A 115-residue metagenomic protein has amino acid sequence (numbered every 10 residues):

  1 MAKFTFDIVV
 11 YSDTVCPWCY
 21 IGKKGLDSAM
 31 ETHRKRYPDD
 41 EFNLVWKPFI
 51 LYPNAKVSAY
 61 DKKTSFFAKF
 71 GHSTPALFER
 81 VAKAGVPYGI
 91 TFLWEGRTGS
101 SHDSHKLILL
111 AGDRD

Functional and structural regions predicted by a protein language model:
M1-K3, A82: Short, charged low-complexity linear segments at domain edges
K3-L26, L44: Short active-site neighborhood of thiol/selenol oxidoreductases, capturing the structured segment around
K24-D115: Structural alpha/beta surface segment adjacent to cysteine/selenocysteine redox centers across thiol/disulfide enzymes
